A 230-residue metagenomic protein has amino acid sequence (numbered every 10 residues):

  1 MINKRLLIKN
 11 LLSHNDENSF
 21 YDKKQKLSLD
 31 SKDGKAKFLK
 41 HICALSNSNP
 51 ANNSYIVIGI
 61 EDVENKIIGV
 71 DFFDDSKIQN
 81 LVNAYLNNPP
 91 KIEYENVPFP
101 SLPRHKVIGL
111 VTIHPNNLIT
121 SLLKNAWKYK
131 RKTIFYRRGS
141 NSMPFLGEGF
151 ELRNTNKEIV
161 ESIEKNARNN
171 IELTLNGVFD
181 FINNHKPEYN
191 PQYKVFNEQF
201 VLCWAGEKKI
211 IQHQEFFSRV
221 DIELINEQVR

Functional and structural regions predicted by a protein language model:
M1-V57, E61-K66, D74-D75, G147-R230: Bergerat-fold GHKL/Histidine-kinase-like ATPase
Y21, I56, I92, G109 (+1 more regions): A broad, low-specificity signal marking well-ordered, structured residues that form hydrophobic/aromatic
K40-A44, S76-Q79, K128-T133: Short, low-complexity, polar/charged sequence segments that are solvent-exposed and flexible
L45-N49, L81-Y85, Y94, I134-G139 (+1 more regions): Glycine-rich loops and low-complexity Gly/Arg-rich segments that provide flexible linkers or classic glycine-based
N52-S54, N87-I92, N141-L146: Short C-terminal domain-edge/linker segments immediately following a structured domain
K66-K128: Divalent-cation
I92, N125-W127, T133-I134, P187 (+1 more regions): Intrinsically disordered, low-complexity segments enriched in small/polar residues
P100-V178: Hydrophobic, helix-rich cores of sensory/ligand-binding and other regulatory modules that couple small-molecule
